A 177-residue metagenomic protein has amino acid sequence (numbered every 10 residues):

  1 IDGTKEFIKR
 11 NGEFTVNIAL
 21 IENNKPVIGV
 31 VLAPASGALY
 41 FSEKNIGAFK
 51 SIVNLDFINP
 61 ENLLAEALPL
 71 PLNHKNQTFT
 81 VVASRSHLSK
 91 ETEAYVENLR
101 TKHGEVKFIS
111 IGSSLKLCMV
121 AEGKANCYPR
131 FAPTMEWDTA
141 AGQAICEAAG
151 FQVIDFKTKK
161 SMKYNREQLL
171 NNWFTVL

Functional and structural regions predicted by a protein language model:
I1-I52, F57-P60: DPxDG-like acidic metal-binding loop motif
G3-T4, V81, V120: Buried hydrophobic positions in well-ordered alpha/beta secondary-structure cores of metabolic enzymes
V27, F79, N126: Conserved acidic residues
A48, L70, M162-Y164: Short clusters of hydrophobic/aromatic residues that line enzyme substrate/ligand-binding pockets
L55-L72: Short, surface-exposed loop motifs enriched in S/T, G, D/E and P with embedded aromatic residues
L63, E93-K102, I109, L115-L177: Oxyanion/phosphate-interacting regions
A67-T92, N98, K102-S110: Short loop->beta-strand "edge-of-pocket" segments that line small-molecule binding or catalytic clefts across diverse
